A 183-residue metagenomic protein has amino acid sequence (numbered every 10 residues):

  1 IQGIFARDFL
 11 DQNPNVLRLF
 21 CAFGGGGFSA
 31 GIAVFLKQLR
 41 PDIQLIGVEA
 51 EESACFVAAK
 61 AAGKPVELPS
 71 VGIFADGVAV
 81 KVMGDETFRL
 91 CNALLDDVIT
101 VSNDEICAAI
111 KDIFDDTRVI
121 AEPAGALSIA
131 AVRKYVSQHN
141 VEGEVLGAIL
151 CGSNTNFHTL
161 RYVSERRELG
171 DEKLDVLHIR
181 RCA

Functional and structural regions predicted by a protein language model:
I1-A93, K134-E142, L146-R181: Glycine-rich phosphate/pyrophosphate-binding loop at beta-loop-alpha junctions
Q2-I4, G84-G143: Active-site-adjacent helical/loop segments in soluble small-molecule enzymes
